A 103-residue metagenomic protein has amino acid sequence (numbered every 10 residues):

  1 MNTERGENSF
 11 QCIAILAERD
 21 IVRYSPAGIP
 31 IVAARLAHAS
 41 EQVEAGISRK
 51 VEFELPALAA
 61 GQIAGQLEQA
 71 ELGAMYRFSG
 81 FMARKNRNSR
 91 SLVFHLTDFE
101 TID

Functional and structural regions predicted by a protein language model:
M1-D103: OB-fold and OB-like single-stranded nucleic-acid-recognition modules and their adjacent interaction interfaces
